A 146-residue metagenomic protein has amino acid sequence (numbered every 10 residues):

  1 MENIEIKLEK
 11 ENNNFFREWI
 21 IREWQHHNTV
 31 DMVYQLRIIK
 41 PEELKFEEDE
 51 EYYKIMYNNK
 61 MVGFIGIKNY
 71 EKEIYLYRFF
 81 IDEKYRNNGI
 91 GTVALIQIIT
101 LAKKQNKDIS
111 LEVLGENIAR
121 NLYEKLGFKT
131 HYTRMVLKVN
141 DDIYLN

Functional and structural regions predicted by a protein language model:
E2, K129, R134-N146: Terminal substrate-recognition subdomain of acyl/acetyltransferases
K7, N14-L44: Conserved GNAT-fold acetyl-CoA-binding loop/helix
K54, K60-K68, Y75-F80: Conserved beta-strand in the GNAT
K68-Y77, R86, T130-H131: A conserved beta-turn-beta hairpin within the catalytic core of GNAT-like acetyltransferases that forms part
I81, N87-T100, E124-K125: Conserved acetyl-CoA-binding loop-helix of GNAT-fold acetyltransferases
T92, G115-T133, L137: Conserved active-site alpha-helix within GNAT-family acetyltransferase domains
A102-L114: Conserved GNAT acetyl-CoA-binding A-motif
